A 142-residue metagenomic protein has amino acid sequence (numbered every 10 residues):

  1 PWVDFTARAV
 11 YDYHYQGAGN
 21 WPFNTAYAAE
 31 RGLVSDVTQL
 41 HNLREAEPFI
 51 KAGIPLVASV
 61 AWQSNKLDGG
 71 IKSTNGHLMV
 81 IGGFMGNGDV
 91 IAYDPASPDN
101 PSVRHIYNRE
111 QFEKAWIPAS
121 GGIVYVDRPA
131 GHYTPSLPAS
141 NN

Functional and structural regions predicted by a protein language model:
P1-L43, A52, A119-N142: Cysteine-nucleophile protease catalytic domains, especially the papain-like/related folds used in DUB/UBL proteases
H14-Y15, S73, F84-N142: Noncatalytic regulatory segments and standalone regulatory/sensor domains
W21-A28, L43, E47, L78 (+2 more regions): Extracytoplasmic/secreted envelope proteins and their assembly/folding machinery, especially bacterial periplasmic
Q39-S97, P101: Active-site-adjacent substructure of cysteine-protease-like catalytic cores
